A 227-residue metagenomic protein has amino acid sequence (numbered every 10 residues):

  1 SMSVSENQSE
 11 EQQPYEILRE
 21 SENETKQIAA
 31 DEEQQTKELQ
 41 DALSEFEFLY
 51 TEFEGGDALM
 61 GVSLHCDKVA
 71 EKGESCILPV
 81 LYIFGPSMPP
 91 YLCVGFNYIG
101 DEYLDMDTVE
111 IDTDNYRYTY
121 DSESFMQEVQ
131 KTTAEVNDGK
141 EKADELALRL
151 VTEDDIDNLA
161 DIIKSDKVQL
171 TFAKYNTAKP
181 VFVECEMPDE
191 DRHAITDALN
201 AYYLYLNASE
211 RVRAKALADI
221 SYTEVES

Functional and structural regions predicted by a protein language model:
M2-S227: A generic "folded-domain core" signal
